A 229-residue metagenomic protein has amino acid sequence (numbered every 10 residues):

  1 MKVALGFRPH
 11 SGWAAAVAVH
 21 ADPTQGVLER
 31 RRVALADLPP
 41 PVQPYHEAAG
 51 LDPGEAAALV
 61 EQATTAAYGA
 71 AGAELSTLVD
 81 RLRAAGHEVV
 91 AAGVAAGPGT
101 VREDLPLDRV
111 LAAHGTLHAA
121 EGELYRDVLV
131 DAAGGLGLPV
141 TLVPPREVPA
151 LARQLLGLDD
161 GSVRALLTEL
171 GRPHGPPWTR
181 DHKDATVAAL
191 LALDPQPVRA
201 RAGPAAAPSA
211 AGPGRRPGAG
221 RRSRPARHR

Functional and structural regions predicted by a protein language model:
M1-A200, R227-R229: Phosphate- and other anionic-substrate recognition elements at nucleic-acid/protein interfaces
R201-R227: Compositionally biased, low-complexity flexible segments
